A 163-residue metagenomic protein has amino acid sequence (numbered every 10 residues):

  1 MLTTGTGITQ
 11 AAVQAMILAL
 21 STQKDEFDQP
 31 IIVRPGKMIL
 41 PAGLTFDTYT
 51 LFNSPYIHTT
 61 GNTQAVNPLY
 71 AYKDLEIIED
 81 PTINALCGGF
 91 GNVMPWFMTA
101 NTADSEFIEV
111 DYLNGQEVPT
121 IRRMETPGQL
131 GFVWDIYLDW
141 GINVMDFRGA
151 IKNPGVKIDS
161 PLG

Functional and structural regions predicted by a protein language model:
M1-T22, G36-K37, G43-G163: Sequence/fold signature of self-assembling virion shell proteins
E26, P30-G36: Short gly/pro-enriched beta-turn/loop segments at secondary-structure junctions
